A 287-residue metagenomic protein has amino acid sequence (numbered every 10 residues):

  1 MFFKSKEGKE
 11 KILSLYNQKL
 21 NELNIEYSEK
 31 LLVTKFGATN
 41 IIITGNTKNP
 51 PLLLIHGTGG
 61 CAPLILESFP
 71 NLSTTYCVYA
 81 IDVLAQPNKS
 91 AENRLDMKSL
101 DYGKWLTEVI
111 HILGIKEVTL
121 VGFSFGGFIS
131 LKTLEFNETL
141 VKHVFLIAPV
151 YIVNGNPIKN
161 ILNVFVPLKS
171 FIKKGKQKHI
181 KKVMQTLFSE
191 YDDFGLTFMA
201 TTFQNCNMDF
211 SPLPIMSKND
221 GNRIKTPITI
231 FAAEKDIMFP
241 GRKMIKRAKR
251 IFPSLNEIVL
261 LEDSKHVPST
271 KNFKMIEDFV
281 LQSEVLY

Functional and structural regions predicted by a protein language model:
G37-N88: Conserved HGGG/HGGXW glycine-rich cap/lid loop of the alpha/beta-hydrolase fold
A80-V121: Active-site loop/oxyanion-hole signature of alpha/beta-hydrolase fold enzymes
F128-L131, E135, K142-F171: Flexible "cap/lid" loop of the alpha/beta hydrolase fold
G155, N160, F171-R223: Conserved alpha/beta-hydrolase catalytic His-Asp/Glu region
I224, I230-A232, D236: Short beta-strand/loop motif that positions the catalytic acidic residue of the alpha/beta-hydrolase fold
T226, P240-R250: Short alpha-helix in the alpha/beta-hydrolase fold that links the catalytic acid
K235-F239, H266-V267: Acidic catalytic loop of the alpha/beta-hydrolase fold
S264-K274: Catalytic histidine-centered segment of alpha/beta-hydrolase-like enzymes
